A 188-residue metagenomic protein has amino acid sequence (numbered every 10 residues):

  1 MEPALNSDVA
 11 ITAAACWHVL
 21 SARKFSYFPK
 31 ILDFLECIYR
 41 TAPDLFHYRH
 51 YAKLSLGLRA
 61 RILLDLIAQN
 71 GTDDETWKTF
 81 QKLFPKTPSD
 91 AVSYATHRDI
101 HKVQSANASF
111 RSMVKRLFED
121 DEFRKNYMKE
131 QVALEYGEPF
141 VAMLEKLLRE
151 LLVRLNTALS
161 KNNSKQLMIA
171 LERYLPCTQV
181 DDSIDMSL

Functional and structural regions predicted by a protein language model:
M1-L188: Extended, low-hydrophobicity acidic Ser/Pro/Thr-rich
